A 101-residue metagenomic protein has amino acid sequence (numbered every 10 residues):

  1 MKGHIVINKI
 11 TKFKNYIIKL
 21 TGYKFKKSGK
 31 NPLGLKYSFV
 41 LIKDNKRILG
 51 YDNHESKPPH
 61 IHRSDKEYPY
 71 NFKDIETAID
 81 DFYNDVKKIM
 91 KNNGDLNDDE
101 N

Functional and structural regions predicted by a protein language model:
M1-H60: The feature represents the first ordered module of a protein
M1-I10, K88-N101: Intrinsically disordered, low-complexity and often Lys/Arg-enriched segments
L41, H60, F72, L96-E100: Short, surface-exposed, charged/polar-biased interaction segments
K57-Y70: Short helix/strand-capping connector loops at secondary-structure junctions
E67-N97: Short, compact, well-ordered microdomains
